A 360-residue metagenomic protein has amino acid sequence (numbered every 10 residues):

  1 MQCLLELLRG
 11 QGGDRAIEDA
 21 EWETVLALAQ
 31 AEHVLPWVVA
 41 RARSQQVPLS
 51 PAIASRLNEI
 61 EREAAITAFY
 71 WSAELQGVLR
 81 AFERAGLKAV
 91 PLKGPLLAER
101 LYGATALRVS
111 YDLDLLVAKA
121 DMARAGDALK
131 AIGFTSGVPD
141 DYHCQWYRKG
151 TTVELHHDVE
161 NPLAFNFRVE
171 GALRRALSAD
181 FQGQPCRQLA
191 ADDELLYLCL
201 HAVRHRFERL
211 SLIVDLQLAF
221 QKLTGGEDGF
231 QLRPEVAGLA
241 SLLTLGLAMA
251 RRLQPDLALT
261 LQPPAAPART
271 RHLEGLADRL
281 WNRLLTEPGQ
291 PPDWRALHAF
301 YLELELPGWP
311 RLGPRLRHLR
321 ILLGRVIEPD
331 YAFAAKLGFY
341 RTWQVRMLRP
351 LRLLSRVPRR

Functional and structural regions predicted by a protein language model:
M1-Y111, V117-R360: Conserved NTP-donor binding/palm subdomain of two-metal-ion nucleotidyltransferases/polymerases, i.e., the charged
